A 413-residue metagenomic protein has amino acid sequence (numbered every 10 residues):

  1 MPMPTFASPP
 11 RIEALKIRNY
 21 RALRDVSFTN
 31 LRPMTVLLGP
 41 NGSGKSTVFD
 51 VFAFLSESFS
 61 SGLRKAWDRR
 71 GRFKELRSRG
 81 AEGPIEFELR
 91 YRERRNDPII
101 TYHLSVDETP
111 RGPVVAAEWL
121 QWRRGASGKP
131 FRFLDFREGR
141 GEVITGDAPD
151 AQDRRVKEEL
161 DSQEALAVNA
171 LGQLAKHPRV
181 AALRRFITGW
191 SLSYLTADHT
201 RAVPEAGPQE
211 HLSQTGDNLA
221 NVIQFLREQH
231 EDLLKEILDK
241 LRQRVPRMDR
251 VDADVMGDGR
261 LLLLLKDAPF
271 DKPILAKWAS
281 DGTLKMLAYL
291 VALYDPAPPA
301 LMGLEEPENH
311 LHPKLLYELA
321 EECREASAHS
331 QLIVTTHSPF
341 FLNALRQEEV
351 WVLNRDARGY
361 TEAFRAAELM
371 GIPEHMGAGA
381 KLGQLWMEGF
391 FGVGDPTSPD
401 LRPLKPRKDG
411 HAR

Functional and structural regions predicted by a protein language model:
P2-A7, A320-R413: C-terminal lobe/lid and adjacent interdomain/linker elements of RecA-like ASCE P-loop ATPase modules
P2-R24: N-terminal pre-Walker A segment at the start of P-loop NTPase domains
V26-R32, Y294-A297: Phosphate-binding P-loop
R32-R70, L120, M286-L287, T335-S338: Phosphate-binding glycine-rich loops of NTP-binding sites
T47-P113: Conserved P-loop NTP-binding catalytic core
R79-E82, R95, L293-A297, R324-A328 (+1 more regions): Conserved catalytic network of the ASCE P-loop NTPase/AAA+ motor domain
R94-D239: Electropositive, glycine-dotted interaction segments that contact anionic polymers or phosphate-rich ligands
D239-Y294, L301-Y317: Conserved ABC ATPase signature
